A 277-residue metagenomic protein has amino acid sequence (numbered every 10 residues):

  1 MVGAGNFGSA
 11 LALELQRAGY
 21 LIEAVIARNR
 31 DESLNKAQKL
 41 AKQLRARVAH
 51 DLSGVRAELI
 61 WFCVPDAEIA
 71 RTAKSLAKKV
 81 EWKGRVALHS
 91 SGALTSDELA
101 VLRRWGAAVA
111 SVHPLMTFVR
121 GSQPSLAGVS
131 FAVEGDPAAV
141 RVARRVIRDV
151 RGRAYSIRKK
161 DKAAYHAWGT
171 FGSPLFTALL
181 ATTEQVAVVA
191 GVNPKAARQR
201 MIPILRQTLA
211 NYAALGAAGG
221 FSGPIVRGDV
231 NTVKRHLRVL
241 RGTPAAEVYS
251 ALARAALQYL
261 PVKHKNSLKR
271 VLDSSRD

Functional and structural regions predicted by a protein language model:
M1-L52: NAD(P)+-binding Rossmann beta1-loop-alpha1 motif at the extreme N-terminus of oxidoreductases
L11, K36-Q43, L102, Q123-A214: Internal alpha-helical scaffold of NAD(P)-dependent oxidoreductase catalytic cores
Y20-L21, A107, G152, V192: Short phosphate-binding/catalytic loops that engage adenosine nucleotides
E23-A27, V48, A87-S90, F131-E134 (+1 more regions): Short, hydrophobic beta-strand segments that form beta-sheet elements in well-ordered domains
L44-S122: Rossmann-like NAD(P)(H) cofactor-binding subdomain of soluble oxidoreductases
T208-S267: Interdomain hinge/lid region at the active-site interface of Rossmann-like NAD(P)-dependent oxidoreductases
